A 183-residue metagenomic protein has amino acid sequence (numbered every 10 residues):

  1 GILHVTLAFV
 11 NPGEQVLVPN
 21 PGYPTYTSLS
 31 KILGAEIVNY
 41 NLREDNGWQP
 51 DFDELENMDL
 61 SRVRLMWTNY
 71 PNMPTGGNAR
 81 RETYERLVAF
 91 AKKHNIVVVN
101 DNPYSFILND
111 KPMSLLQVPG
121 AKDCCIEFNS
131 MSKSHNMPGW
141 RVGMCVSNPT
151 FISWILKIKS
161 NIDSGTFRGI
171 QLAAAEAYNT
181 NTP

Functional and structural regions predicted by a protein language model:
G1-Q15: Phosphate-binding glycine-rich loop
H4, Y26, L87, L115: Aromatic/hydrophobic pocket-lining residues that form π-stacking "cages" and hydrophobic walls in ligand
A8, S28-S30, F90: Hydrophobic/aromatic ligand-binding patch that stacks against planar heteroaromatic rings of cofactors or nucleotides
G13, M58, E85, A177-P183: Short, intrinsically disordered, charge-balanced linker/junction segments flanking boundaries in proteins
E14, A35, K93-V97, A121-D123: A short helix->loop->beta-strand "cap" motif at the edges of active sites that frequently abuts
V38, L42-M113: Active-site phosphate-binding strand-loop segment of PLP-dependent enzymes
G120-P183: Conserved core segment of the aminotransferase class I/II
